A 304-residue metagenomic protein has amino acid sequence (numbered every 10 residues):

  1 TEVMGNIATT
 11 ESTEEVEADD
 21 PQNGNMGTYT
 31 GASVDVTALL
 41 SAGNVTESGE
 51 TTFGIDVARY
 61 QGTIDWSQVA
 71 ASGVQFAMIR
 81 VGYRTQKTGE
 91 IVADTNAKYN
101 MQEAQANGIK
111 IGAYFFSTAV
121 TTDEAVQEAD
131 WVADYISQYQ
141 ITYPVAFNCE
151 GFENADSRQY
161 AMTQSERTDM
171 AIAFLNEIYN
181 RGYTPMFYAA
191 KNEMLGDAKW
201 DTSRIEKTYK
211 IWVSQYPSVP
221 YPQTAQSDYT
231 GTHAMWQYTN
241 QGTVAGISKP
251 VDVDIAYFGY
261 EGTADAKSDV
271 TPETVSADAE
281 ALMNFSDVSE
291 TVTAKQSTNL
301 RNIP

Functional and structural regions predicted by a protein language model:
T1-E2, I178: Gram-positive cell-envelope targeting signals
E2-Q61, R204-A279: Functionally critical loop-and-helix segments that line ligand-binding/catalytic clefts of soluble enzyme domains
E47-L175, Y179-R181: Substrate-binding cleft of extracellular glycoside hydrolase catalytic domains
I111, T184-M186, I211: Hydrophobic anchor at the start of a short beta-strand that flanks the dinucleotide cofactor-binding loop
A125-A133, M194-R204: Distinct, well-ordered alpha-helical segments
I178-G196: Aromatic-lined carbohydrate-recognition surfaces of secreted/lumenal glycan-active proteins
S268-N299: SH3-family beta-barrel domains
N302-P304: Short alpha-helix capping/helix-loop boundary micro-motifs
